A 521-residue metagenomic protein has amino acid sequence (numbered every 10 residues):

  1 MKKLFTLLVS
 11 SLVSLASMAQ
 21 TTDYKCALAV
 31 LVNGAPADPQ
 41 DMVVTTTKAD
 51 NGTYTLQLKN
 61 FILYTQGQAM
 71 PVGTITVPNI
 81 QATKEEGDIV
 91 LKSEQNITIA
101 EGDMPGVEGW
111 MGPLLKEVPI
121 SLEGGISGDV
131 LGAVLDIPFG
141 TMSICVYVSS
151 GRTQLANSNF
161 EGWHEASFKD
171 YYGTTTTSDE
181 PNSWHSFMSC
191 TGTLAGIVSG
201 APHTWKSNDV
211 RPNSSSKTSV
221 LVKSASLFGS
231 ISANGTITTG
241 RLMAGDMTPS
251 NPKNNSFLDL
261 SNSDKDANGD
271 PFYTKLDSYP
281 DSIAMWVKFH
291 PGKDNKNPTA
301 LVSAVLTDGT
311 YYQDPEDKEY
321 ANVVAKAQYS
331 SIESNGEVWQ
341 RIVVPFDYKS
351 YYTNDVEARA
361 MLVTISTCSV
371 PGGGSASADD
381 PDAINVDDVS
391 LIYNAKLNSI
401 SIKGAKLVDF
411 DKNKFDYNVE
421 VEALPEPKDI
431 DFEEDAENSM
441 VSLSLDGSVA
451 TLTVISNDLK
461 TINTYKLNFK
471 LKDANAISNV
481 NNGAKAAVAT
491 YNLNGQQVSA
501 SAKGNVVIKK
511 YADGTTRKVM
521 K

Functional and structural regions predicted by a protein language model:
M1-D23, G495: Bacterial Sec-dependent N-terminal signal peptides
L15, D473-K521: C-terminal outer-membrane/trafficking sorting elements
Q20-P39, N159-H164: Tryptophan-anchored aromatic micro-motifs
Q20-Y24, T76-Q81, E86, V130-A156 (+1 more regions): Edge beta-strand at a domain terminus
Q40, T46-I120: Predominantly extracellular/secreted and cell-surface proteins with exposed, flexible low-complexity segments
Y64-Q66, F289-P298, T310-Q313: Extended, low-complexity, turn-rich repeat/linker tracts enriched in Gly/Pro/Ser/Thr and Asp/Glu that occur
S149-P280, P298-D308, Y312-V343, D347-N394: Aromatic (Trp/Tyr/Phe) and Gly/Pro-enriched flexible surface segments
N394-A476: Beta-rich interaction/scaffold domains
